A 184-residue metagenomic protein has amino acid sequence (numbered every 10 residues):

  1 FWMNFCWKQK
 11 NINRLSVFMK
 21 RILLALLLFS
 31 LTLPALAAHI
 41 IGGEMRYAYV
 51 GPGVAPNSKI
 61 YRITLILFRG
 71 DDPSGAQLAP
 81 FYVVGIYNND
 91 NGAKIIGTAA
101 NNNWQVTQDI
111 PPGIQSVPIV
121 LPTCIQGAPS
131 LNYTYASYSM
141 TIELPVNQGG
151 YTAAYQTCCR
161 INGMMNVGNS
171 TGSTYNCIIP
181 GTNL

Functional and structural regions predicted by a protein language model:
K8, N13-L15: Generic short amphipathic/hydrophobic targeting helices enriched at N-termini, encompassing Sec-type signal peptides
V17-I22: Positively charged n-region of N-terminal signal peptides that target proteins for export
A25, A35-L36: Cleavable N-terminal signal peptides
L28-F29: Short, linear, compositionally biased motifs with a strong N-terminal bias
L36-L184: Long, compositionally biased, intrinsically disordered segments
